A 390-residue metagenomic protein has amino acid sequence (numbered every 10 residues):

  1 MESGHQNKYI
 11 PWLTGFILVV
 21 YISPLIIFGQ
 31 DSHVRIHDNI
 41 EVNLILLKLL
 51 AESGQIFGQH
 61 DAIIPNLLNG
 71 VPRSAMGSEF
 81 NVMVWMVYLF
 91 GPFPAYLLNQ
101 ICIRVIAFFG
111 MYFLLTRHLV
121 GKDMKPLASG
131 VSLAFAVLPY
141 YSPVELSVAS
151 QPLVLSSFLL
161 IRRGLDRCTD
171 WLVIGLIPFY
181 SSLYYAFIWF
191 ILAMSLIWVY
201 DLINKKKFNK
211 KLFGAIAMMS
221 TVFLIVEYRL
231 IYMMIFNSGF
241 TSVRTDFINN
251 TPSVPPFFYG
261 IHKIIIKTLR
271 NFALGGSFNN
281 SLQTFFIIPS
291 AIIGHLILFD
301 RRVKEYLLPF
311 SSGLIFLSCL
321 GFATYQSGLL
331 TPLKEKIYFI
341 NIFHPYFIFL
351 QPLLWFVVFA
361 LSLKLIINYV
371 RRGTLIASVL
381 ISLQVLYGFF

Functional and structural regions predicted by a protein language model:
M1-F28, K125, K211-A215, A377: Start-transfer (signal-anchor) and selected internal transmembrane alpha helices of multi-pass inner/ER membrane
L13-V19, K207-I231, D246-N250, S312-I315 (+1 more regions): Hydrophobic alpha-helical membrane-interfacial segments at the cytosolic entry of transmembrane helices
V19-F108, E145, F236, P252-H262 (+1 more regions): Membrane-interface coil-to-helix junctions
F108-H118, D123-I203, A215-Y232, Q384-F389: Membrane-embedded helix bundles of polyisoprenyl
F109-R117, P152-G164, M194-L202, S290-L298 (+1 more regions): Transmembrane alpha-helices and membrane-interface helical segments of multi-pass integral membrane enzymes
P126, K364-F389: Signature aromatic-anchored transmembrane alpha helix within multi-pass, membrane-resident enzymes that catalyze glycan
L138-L146, K304-N368, F390: Membrane-helix boundary/interfacial segments in multi-pass membrane proteins
E227-D300, P345: Periplasmic/ER-lumenal interhelical loops and adjacent helix-loop junctions in multi-pass membrane proteins
